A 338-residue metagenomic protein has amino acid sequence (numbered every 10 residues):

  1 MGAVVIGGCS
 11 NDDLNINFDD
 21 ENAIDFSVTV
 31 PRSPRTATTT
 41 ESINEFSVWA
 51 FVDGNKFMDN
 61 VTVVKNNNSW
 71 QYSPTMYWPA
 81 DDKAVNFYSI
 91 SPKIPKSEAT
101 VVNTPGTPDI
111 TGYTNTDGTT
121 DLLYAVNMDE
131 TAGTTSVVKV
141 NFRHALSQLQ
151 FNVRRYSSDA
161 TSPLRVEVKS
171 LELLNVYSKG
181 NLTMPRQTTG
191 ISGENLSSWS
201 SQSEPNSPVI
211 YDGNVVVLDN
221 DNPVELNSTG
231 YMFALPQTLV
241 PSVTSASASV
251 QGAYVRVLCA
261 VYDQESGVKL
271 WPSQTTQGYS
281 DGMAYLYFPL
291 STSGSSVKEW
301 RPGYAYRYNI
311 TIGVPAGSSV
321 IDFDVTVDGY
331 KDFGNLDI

Functional and structural regions predicted by a protein language model:
M1-A3: Sec-dependent N-terminal signal peptides
V5-G8: C-terminal motif of bacterial Sec signal peptides marking the signal peptidase cleavage site
N11-S178, P185-G190, E194, S198 (+6 more regions): Short, low-hydrophobicity acidic/polar segments
D12-V28, T40, S291-I338: Short, polar/proline-rich extracytoplasmic segments that appear immediately after membrane translocation
P105-N127, L270-G313: Short beta-strand elements
